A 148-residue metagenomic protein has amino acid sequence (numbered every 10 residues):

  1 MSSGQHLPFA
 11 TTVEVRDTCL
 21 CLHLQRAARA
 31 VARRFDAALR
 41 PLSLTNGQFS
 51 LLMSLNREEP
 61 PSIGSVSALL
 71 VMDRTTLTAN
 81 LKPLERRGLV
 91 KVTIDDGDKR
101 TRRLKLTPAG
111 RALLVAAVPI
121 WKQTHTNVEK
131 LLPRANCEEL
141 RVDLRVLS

Functional and structural regions predicted by a protein language model:
M1-V13: Short, intrinsically disordered or compositionally biased N-terminal tails of bacterial proteins
H6, A32, P60, K82-V142: Charged, amphipathic alpha-helical coiled-coil/dimerization segments
V15-T18, L22-Q25, R29-T76, R87: N-terminal helix-turn-helix DNA-binding core of bacterial DNA-binding proteins
S65, E139-V146: Alpha-helical elements of Rossmann-like donor-binding domains used by nucleotide-donor carbohydrate transfer enzymes
A79: DNA-binding alpha-helical recognition surfaces that contact promoter or target DNA
